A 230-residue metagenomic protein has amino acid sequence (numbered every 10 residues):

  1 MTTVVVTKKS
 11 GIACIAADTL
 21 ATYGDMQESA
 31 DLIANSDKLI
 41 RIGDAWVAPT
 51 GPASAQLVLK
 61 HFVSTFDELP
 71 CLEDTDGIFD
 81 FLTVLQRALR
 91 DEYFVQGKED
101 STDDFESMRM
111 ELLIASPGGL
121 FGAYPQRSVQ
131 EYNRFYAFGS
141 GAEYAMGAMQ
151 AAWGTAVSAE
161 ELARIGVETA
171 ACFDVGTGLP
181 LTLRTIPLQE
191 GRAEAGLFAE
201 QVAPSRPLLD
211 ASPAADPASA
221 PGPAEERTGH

Functional and structural regions predicted by a protein language model:
M1-D100, F105, V129-E160, T177 (+2 more regions): Conserved short S/T/G-enriched processing/targeting/catalytic segments and their helical context
V6, L112-I114, R127: Short beta-strand elements
I15, G122-A123: Short hydrophobic/aromatic-rich beta-strand segments that constitute the beta-sheet cores of beta-sandwich/beta-barrel
T102-G122, F173-L188: Conserved phosphate-donor
E160-V175: Short, conserved aromatic-histidine micro-motifs
L197-A199, H230: Cysteine-nucleophile amide-bond enzymes
P204-H230: Long, low-complexity, intrinsically disordered segments
